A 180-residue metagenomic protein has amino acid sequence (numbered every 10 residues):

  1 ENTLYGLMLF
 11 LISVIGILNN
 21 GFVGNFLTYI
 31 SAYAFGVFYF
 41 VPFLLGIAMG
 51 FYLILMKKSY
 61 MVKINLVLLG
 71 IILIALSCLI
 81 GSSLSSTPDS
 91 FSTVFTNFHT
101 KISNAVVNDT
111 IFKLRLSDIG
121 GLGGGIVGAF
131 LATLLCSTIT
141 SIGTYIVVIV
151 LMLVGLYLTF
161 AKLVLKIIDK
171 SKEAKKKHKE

Functional and structural regions predicted by a protein language model:
E1-K179: Alpha-helical transmembrane segments used as membrane anchors
